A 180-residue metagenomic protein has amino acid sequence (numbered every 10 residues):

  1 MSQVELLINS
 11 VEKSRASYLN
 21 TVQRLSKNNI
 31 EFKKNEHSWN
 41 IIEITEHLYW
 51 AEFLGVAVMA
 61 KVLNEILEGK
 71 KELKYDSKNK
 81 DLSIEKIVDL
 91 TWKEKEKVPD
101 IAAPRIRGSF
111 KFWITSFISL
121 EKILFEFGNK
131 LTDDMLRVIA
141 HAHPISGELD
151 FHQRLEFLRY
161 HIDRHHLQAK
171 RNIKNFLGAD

Functional and structural regions predicted by a protein language model:
M1-A16: Extreme N-terminal tail/first-helix region
V4-L7, I106, F110, F151 (+1 more regions): Amphipathic alpha-helical coiled-coil segments and their boundaries
L7, V11, H37, L48 (+3 more regions): Aromatic-acidic/polar surface patches that form glycan- and anion
S10, T21, V62, S116 (+2 more regions): Residues that form generic nucleotide/phosphate-binding pockets
R15-Y18, G55, F117, E121-L124: Hydrophobic alpha-helical core bundles mediating ligand binding, dimerization, or RNAP-core interactions
N20-N29, L90-V98, D133-A142: Short alpha-helical hairpin
F32-L82, K122, E126-D180: Short, contiguous alpha-helical
K80-M135: Acidic/histidine-rich alpha-helical segments that form the ligand environment of transition-metal centers
